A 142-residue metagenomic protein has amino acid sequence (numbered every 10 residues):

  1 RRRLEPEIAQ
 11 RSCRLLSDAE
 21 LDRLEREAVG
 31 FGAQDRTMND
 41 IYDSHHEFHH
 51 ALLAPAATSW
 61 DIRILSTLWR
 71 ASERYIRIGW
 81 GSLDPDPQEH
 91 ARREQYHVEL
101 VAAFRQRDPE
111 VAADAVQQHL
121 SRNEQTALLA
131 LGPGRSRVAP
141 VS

Functional and structural regions predicted by a protein language model:
R1-L16, H46-D86: Hydrophobic, amphipathic alpha-helical faces that serve as interaction scaffolds
R1-R14, A19, L128-S142: Short linear motifs at protein or domain termini
R3, E7, R11, D22-G30 (+3 more regions): Alpha-helical structural segments
R14, G32-D35: Amphipathic alpha-helical linker/stalk segments
L21-L24, I41-H45, D61, L65 (+2 more regions): Hydrophobic packing residues in well-ordered alpha-helices of helical domains and bundles
E25, V29-A33, R77-S142: C-terminal all-alpha effector/ligand-binding and dimerization domain of prokaryotic HTH-type transcriptional repressors
